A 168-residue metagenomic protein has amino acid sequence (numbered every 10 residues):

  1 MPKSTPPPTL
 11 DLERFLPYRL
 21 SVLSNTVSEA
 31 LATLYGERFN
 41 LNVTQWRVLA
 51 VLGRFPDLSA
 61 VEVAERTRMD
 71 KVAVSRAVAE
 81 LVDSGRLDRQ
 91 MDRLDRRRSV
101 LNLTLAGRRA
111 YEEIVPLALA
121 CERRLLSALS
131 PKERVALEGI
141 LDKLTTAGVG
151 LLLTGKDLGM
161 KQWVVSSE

Functional and structural regions predicted by a protein language model:
M1-R38, S166-E168: N-terminal leader segment of winged-helix/HTH proteins
M1-T9, K132-E168: C-terminal regulatory/oligomerization modules of transcriptional regulators
D11, E29-A73, L152-K156: N-terminal helix-turn-helix DNA-binding core of bacterial DNA-binding proteins
F15, R47, V72, R124 (+1 more regions): Active-site phosphate/pyrophosphate-handling residues
V27, L31-L34, T67, A110-L126 (+1 more regions): Alpha-helical linker/hinge and terminal dimerization helices associated with HTH transcriptional regulators
A50, R76, G139: DNA-binding alpha-helical recognition surfaces that contact promoter or target DNA
R54, L105-A106, V149: Short, conserved catalytic or interaction motifs in soluble domains
A79-K143: Charged, amphipathic alpha-helical coiled-coil/dimerization segments
